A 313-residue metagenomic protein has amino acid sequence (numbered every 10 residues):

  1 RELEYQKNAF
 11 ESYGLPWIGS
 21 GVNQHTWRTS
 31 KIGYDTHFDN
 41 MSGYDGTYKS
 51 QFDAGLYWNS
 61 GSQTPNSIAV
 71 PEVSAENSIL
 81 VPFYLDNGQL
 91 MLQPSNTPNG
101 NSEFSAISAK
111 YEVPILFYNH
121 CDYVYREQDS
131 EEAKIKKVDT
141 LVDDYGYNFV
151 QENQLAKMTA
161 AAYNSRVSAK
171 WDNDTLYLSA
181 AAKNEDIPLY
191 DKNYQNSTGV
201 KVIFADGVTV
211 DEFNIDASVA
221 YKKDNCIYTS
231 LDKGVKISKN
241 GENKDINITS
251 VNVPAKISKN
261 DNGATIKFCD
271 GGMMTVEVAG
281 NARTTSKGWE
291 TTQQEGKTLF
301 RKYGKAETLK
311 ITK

Functional and structural regions predicted by a protein language model:
R1, W27, Q128-E132: Soluble non-cytosolic domains of exported or imported proteins
E2-I115: Active-site-adjacent pocket scaffolds in enzyme catalytic domains
A9, F149-K313: Non-catalytic C-terminal accessory domains or segments of carbohydrate-active enzymes
E11-Y13, Y48-E72, I107-Q195, K201-F204: C-terminal domain-boundary segment and adjacent tail
M41, Q51, M91, V124 (+2 more regions): Detector for methionine-enriched segments
S74, P98-G100, S130-E132, N247-I248: Short amphipathic alpha-helical surface micro-motifs
V81-Y84, D143-G146, K233, G241-E242: Generic detector of short, locally flexible boundary/turn motifs and exposed helical patches
